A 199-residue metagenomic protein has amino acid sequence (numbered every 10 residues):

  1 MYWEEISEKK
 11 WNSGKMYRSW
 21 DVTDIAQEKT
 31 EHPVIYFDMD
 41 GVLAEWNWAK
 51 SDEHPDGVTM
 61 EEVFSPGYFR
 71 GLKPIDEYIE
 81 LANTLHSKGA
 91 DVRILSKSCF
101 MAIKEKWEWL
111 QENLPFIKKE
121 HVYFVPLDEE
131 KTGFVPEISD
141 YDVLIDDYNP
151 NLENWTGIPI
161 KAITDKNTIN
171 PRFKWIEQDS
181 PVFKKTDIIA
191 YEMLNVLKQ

Functional and structural regions predicted by a protein language model:
S7, D21-A26, T164-Q199: Charged phosphate-binding loop/patch that engages nucleotide di/tri-phosphates or the phosphate backbone of nucleic
R18-L72, T156: Active-site neighborhood of HAD-like aspartate-dependent phosphohydrolases
P33, E120, D142: Conserved acidic residues
K73, Y78-L110: Substrate-recognition element of Asp-dependent hydrolases with the DxDx(T/V) motif
L95-C99, P115-F134: A short, structured active-site edge motif that brings together acidic residues
Q111-F124, D179-Y191: Structural recognition of alpha->loop->beta junctions
F124-W155: Conserved Lys-Pro-Asp/Glu-containing loop-to-beta segment of HAD-superfamily phosphomonoesterases, centered on
V143-Q178: Acidic, Mg2+-coordinating phosphoryl-transfer loop and its flanking beta/alpha structural elements, shared across
